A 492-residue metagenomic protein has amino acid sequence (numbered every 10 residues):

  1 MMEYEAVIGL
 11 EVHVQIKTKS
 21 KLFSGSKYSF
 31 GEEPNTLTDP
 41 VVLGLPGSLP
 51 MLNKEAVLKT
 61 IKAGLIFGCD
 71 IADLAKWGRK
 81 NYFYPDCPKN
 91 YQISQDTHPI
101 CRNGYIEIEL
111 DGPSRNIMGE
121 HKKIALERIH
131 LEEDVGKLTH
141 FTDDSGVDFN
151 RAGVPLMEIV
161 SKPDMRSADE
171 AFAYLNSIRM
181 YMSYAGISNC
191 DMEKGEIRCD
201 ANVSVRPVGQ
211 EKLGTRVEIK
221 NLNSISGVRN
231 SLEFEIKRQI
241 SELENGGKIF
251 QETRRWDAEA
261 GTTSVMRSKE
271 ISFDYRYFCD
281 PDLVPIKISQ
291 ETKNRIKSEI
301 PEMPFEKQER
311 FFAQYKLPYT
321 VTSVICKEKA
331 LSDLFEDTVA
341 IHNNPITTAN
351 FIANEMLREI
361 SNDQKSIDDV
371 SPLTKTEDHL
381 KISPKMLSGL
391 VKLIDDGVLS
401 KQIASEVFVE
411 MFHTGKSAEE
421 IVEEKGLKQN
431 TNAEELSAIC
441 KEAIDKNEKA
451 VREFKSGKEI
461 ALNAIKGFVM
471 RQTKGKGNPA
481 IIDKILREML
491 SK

Functional and structural regions predicted by a protein language model:
M2, F149-V154, M192-C199, V208-E211 (+1 more regions): C-terminal non-catalytic interaction appendages of large macromolecular assemblies
M2, K316, V339-T348, V398-L399 (+1 more regions): Structural motif
M2-E302, A313, Y319, A340-N344 (+1 more regions): Basic, nucleic-acid-interacting segments
G195-P207, F312-L334, P345-D363, I382-L387 (+1 more regions): Core structural elements
E235, T338, F351, E355-E359 (+7 more regions): Amphipathic alpha-helical segments in well-ordered regions
I286-K287, T322, L334-E336, T347-T348 (+5 more regions): Extended hydrophobic-aromatic, low-complexity segments
K293-E299, E336-I341, L387-L399: Extended, non-catalytic structural segments that build the interaction scaffolds of large macromolecular assemblies
I367-S388, K392, V398-R471: Strongly charged, low-complexity linkers/loops
